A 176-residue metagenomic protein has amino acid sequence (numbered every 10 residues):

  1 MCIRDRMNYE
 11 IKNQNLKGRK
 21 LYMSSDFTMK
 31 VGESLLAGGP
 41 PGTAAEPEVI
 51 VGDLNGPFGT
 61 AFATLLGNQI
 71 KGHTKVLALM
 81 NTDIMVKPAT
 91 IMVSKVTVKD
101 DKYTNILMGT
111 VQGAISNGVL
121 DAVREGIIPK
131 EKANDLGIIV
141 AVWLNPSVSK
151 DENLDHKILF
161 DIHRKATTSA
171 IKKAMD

Functional and structural regions predicted by a protein language model:
M1: Nucleotide/phosphate-binding catalytic cleft detector across ATP-hydrolyzing and phosphate-transferring enzymes
R4-D176: Accessory interaction regions appended to the cores of large information-processing enzymes
